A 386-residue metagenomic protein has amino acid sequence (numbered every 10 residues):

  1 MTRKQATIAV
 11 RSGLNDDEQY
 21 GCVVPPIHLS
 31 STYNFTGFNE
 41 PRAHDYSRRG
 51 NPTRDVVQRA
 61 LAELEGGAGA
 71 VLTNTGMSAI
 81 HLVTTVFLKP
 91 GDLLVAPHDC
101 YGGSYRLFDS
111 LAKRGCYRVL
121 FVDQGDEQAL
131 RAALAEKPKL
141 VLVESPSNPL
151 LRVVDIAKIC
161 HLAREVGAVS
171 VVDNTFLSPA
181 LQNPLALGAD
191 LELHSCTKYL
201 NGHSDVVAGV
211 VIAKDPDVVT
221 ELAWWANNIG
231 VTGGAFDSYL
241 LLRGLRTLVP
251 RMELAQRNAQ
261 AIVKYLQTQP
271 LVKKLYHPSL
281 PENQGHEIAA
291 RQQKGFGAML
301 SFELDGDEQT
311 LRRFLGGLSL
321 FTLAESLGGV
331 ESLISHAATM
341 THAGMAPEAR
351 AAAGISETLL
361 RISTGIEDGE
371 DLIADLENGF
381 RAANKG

Functional and structural regions predicted by a protein language model:
M1-A6, S12-L14, P52, K274 (+2 more regions): Positively charged, small/polar-rich N-terminal and surface patches that mediate targeting and assembly and bind
M1-H44: N-terminal glycine-rich, Lys/His-bearing helix-loop that initiates the first secondary-structure elements of many
A9-D16, H194, A259-I262, N283-A289 (+1 more regions): Glycine-rich, charged/polar anion/phosphate-binding loops that engage phosphate groups from diverse ligands
R11, A70-Q269, Y276: Conserved PLP-enzyme active-site core in the AAT-like
T32-H81, G103-S110: Conserved N-terminal alpha-helix of the aminotransferase class I/II PLP-enzyme fold
D109, R118-L120, A132, E136 (+2 more regions): PLP-dependent enzyme catalytic core of the Aspartate aminotransferase-like
K274-L360, T364: Conserved C-terminal alpha-helix-loop-beta "cap" of PLP-dependent enzymes that closes/shapes the active-site mouth
